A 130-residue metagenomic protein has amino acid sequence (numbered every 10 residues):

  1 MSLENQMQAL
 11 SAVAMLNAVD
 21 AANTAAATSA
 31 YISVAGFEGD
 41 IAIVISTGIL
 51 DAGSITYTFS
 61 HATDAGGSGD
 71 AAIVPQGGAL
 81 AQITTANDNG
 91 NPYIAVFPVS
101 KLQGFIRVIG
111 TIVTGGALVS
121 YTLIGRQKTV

Functional and structural regions predicted by a protein language model:
M1-V130: Surface-exposed, low-hydrophobicity beta-strand/loop segments enriched in small/polar/acidic residues
